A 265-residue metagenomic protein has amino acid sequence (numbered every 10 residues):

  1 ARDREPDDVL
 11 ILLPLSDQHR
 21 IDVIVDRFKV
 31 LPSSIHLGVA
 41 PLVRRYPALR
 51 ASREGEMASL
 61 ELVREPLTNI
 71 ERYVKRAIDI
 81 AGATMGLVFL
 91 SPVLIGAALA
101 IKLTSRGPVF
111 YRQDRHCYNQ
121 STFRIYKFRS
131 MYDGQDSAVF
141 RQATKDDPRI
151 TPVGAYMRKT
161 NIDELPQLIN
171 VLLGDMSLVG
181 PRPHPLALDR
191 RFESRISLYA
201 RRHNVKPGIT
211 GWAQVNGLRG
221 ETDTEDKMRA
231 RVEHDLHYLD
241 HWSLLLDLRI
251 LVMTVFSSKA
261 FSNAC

Functional and structural regions predicted by a protein language model:
A1-S91, A264-C265: N-terminal hydrophobic signal-anchor/signal peptide
I24, L99-A100, A200: Short beta-alpha junctions and helix-cap segments that line functional grooves
L42-V43, A48-S52, Y111-R149, T210-E233: Short, glycine-rich, amphipathic interfacial segments at transmembrane boundaries or analogous
G55, P66, I70, K145-R149 (+4 more regions): Residue-level signature of the cytosolic catalytic core of signaling kinases
T68-Q135, N170, L244-C265: A hydrophobic, helix-centered structural microdomain
A143-K206, I250-S258: A short, structured surface patch at a secondary-structure boundary
L173, I196-C265: C-terminal terminal-structure detector
